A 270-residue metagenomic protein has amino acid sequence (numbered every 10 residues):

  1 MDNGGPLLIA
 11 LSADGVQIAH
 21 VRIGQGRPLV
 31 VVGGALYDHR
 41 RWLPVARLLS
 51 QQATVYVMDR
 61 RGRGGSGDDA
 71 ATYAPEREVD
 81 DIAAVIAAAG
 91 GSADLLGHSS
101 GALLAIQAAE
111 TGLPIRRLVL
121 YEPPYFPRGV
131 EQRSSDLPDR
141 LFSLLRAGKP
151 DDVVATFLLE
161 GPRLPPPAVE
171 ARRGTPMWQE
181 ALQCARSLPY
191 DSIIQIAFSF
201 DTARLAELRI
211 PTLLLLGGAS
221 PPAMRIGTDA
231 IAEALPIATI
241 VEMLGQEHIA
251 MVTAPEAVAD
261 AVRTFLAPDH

Functional and structural regions predicted by a protein language model:
D2-P6, P176-D201: Hydrophobic, aromatic-rich cap/lid helix
I9-D68: Conserved HGGG/HGGXW glycine-rich cap/lid loop of the alpha/beta-hydrolase fold
R47, Y56-L96, S100, D260: Active-site loop/oxyanion-hole signature of alpha/beta-hydrolase fold enzymes
I106-L145: Flexible "cap/lid" loop of the alpha/beta hydrolase fold
K149-S187: Conserved alpha/beta-hydrolase catalytic His-Asp/Glu region
L208, L214-L216: Short beta-strand/loop motif that positions the catalytic acidic residue of the alpha/beta-hydrolase fold
P221-G227: Conserved alpha/beta-hydrolase "acid-adjacent" motif
M243-E256: Catalytic histidine-centered segment of alpha/beta-hydrolase-like enzymes
